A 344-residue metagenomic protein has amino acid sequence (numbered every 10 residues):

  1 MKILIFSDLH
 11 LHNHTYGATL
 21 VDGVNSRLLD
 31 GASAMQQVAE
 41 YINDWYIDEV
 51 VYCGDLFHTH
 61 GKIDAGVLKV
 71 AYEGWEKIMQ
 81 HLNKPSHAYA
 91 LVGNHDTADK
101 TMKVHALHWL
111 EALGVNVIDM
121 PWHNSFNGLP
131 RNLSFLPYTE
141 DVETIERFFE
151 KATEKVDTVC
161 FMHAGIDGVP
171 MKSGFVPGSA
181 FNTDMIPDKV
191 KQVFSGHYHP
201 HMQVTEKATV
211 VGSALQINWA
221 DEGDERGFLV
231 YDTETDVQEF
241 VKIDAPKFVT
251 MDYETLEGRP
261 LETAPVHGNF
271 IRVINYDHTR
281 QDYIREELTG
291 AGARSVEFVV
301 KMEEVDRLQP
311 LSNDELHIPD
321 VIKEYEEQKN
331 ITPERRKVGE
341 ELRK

Functional and structural regions predicted by a protein language model:
M1-L4: Extreme N-terminal starter segment of soluble prokaryotic enzymes
D8, G54-D55, G93-N94, H163 (+2 more regions): Active-site glycine-centered loops adjacent to acidic/histidine catalytic or metal-binding residues that shape
D8-H12, F161-D167, K191-M202: Histidine-centered catalytic micro-motifs
T15-S125, I186-V190: Core catalytic region of metal-dependent phosphoesterases/phosphodiesterases, especially metallo-beta-lactamase-like
I42-Y46, A152-V156, V230, A264-V266: Glycine-rich phosphate-binding loop signature in dinucleotide/nucleotide-binding domains
V92, D96-D184, A214: Conserved catalytic scaffold of divalent metal-dependent phosphoesterases
K172-Q238: Conserved beta-sheet core of the metallophosphoesterase superfamily
T233-K344: Accessory, non-catalytic peripheral segments of nucleic-acid enzymes
